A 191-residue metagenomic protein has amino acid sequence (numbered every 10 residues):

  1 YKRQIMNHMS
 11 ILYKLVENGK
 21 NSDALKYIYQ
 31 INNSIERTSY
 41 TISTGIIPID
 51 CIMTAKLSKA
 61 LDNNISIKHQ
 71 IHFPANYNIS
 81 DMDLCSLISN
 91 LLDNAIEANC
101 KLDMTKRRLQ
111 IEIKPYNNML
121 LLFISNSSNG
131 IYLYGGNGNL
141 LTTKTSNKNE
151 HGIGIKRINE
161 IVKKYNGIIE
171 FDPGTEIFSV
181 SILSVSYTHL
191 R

Functional and structural regions predicted by a protein language model:
Y1-Q4, T188-R191: Conserved small/polar residues in nucleotide/adenosyl-binding loops
K26-N33, G45-N63: Short beta-to-alpha transition helix within the HATPase_c
T41, I67-I88: Conserved short strand/loop->alpha-helix "switch" segment adjacent to the catalytic nucleotide/phosphoryl-transfer site
D83-D103: Conserved ATP-binding N-box helix of the HATPase_c
K106-N118: Short beta-strand/loop element within the Bergerat-fold HATPase_c
L120-G152: Glycine-rich/acidic phosphate-handling loop/turn and adjacent ATP-lid/helix of nucleotide-binding kinase/ATPase domains
N166-G174: Glycine-rich ATP-binding loops of the HATPase_c
